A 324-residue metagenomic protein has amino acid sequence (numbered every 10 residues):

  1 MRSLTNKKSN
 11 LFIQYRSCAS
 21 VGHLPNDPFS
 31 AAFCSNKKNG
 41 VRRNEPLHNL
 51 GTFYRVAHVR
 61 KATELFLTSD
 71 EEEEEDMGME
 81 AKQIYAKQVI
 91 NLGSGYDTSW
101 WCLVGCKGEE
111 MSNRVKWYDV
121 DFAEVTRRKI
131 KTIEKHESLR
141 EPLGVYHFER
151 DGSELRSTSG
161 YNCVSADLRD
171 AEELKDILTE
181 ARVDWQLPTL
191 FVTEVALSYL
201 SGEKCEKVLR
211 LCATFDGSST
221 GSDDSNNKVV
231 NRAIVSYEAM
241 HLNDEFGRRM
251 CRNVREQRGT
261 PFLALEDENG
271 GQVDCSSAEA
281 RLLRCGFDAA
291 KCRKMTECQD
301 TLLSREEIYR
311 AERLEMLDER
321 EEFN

Functional and structural regions predicted by a protein language model:
M1-V164, E172, D176-A181, W185: Rossmann-like AdoMet
K87-V89, W185-T193, R232: Generic beta-sheet signal
C106-K107, K207-V208, R249-R255: Short secondary-structure boundary/capping segments
D167-R169, A239-R248: Short, conserved secondary-structure transition motifs
E173-I177, Y199-D216: A short, conserved alpha-helix within the catalytic core of class I
T189-E203: A short SAM/SAH-binding and catalytic strip from SAM-dependent methyltransferases
D216-D223, N227-L242: Conserved beta-strand signature within the Rossmann-like core of class I S-adenosyl-L-methionine
D244-N324: Rossmann-like AdoMet/SAM-dependent catalytic core
